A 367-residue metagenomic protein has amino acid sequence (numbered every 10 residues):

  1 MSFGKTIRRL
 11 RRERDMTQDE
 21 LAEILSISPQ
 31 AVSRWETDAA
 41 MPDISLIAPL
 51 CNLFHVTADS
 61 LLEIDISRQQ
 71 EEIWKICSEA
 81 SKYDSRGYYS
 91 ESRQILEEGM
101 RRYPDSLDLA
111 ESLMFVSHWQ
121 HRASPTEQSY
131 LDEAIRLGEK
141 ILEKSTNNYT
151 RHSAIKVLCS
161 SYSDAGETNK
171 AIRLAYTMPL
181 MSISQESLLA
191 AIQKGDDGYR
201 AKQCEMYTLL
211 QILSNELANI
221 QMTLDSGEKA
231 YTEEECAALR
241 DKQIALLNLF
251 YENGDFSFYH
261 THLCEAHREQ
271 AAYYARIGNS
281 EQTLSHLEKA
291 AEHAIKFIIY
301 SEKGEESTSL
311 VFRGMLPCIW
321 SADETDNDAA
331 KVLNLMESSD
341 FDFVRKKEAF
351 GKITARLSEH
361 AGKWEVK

Functional and structural regions predicted by a protein language model:
K5-E20: Short basic helix-loop element that most often maps to the first helix and adjoining turn of HTH DNA-binding modules
S45-S60, F341: DNA major-groove recognition helix of helix-turn-helix/homeodomain DNA-binding modules
F54-Q70, K352: Short C-terminal boundary/hinge segments that cap the last helix of small helical domains
E71-D105, W119-S124: Alpha-helical segment of the N-proximal tetratricopeptide repeat
E79, L113, Q120, L158 (+5 more regions): Structural register within alpha-helical repeat arrays
A80-G87, H118-D132, Y162-A171, A190-G195 (+2 more regions): Short coil/turn connectors between adjacent alpha-helices in alpha-solenoid helical repeat scaffolds
P104-D105, T146-Y149, P179-I183, Q211-L213 (+2 more regions): Short coil turns that delineate tetratricopeptide repeat
L217-K347, G351-K352, R356-K367: Alpha-helical protein-protein interaction modules
